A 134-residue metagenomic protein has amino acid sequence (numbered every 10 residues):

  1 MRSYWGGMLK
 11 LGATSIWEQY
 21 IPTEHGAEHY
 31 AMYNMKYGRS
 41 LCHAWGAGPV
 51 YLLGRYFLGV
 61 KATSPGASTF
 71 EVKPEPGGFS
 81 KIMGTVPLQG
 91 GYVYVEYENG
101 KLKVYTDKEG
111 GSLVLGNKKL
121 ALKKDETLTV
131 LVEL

Functional and structural regions predicted by a protein language model:
M1-L134: Non-catalytic C-terminal accessory modules of carbohydrate-active enzymes
